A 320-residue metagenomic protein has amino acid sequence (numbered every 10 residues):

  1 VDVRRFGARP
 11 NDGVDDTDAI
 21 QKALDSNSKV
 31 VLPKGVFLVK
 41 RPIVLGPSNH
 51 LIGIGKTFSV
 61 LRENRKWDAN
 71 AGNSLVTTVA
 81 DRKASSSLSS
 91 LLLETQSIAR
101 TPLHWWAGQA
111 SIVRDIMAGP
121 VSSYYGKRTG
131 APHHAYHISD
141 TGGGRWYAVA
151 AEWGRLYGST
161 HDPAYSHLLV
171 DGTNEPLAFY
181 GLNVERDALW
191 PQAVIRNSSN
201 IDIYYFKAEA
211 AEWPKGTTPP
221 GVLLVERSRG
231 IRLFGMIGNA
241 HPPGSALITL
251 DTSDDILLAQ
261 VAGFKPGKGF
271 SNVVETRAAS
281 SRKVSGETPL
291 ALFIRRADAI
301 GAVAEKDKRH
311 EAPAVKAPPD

Functional and structural regions predicted by a protein language model:
V1-D320: Extracellular/periplasmic carbohydrate-active domains that bind, remodel, or depolymerize complex polysaccharides
